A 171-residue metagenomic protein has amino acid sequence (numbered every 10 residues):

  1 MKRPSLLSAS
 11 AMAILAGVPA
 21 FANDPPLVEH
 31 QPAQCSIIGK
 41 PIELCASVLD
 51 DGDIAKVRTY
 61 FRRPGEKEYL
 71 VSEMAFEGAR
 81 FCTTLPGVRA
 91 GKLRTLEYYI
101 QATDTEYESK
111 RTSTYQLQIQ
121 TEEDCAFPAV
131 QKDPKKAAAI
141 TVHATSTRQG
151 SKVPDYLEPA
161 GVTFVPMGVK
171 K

Functional and structural regions predicted by a protein language model:
M1-P4: Positively charged n-region of N-terminal signal peptides that target proteins for export
L6-S8, V28: Hydrophobic alpha-helical segments and their boundary regions
S8-G17: Bacterial N-terminal signal peptides
F21-K171: Glycan-association/targeting regions that enable binding to alpha-glucans and other polysaccharides
